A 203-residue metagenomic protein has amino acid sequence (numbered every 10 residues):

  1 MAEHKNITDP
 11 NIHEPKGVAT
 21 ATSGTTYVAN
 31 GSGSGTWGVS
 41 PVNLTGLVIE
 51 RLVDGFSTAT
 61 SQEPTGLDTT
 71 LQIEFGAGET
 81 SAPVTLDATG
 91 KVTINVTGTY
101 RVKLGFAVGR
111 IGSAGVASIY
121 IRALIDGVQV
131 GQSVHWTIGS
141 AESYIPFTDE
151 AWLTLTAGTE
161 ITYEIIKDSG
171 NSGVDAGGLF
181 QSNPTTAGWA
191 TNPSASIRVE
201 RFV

Functional and structural regions predicted by a protein language model:
A2-V42, G115, D168-N171, R201-V203: Extracellular repetitive beta-rich solenoid segments
P41-V203: Extracellular jelly-roll beta-sandwich "head" domains, especially the C-terminal globular C1q domain
